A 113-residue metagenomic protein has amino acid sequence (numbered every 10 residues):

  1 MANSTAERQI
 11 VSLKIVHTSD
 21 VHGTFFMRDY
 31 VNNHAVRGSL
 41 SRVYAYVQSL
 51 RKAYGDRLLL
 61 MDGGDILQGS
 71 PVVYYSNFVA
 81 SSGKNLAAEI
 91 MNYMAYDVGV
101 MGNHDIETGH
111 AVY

Functional and structural regions predicted by a protein language model:
M1-Y113: N-terminal catalytic scaffold of extracellular/periplasmic and nuclease hydrolases that process anionic headgroups
